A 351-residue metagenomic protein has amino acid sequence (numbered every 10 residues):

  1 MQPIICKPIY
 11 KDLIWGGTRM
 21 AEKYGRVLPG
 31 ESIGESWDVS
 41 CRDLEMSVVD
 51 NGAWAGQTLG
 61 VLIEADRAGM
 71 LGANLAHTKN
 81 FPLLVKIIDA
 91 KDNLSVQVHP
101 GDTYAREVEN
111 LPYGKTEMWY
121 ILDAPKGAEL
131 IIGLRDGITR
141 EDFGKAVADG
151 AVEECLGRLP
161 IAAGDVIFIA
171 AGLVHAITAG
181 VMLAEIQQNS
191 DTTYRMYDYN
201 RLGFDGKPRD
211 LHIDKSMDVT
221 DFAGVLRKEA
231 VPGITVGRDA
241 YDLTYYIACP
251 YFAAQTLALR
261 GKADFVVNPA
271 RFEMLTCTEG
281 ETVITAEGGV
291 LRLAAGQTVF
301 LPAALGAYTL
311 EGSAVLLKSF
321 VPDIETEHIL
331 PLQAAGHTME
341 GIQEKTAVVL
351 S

Functional and structural regions predicted by a protein language model:
M1-I138, D198-K228, A254, I324 (+2 more regions): Transition-metal
T78-N80, I88-N93, A124-G127, L173-T193 (+3 more regions): Ligand-binding loop in jelly-roll beta-barrel domains
V85, L94, L111, E117-Y120 (+6 more regions): His/acidic/aromatic-lined binding-pocket segments of jelly-roll/cupin-type domains and related regulatory beta-sandwich
D123-A128, G137, P160-A170, A176-T178: Secondary-structure boundary elements
I138-F168: Active-site glycine-rich loop that binds ribose-phosphate moieties when present
C155, V166-F168, L173-R227: An exposed, glycine/acidic-rich loop-and-rim segment of catalytic or binding clefts
L156-F168, M182, A286-L305: Short acidic-glycine-tyrosine-enriched beta hairpin
P232-Q297, L305: Acidic/His-leaning functional-site neighborhoods
